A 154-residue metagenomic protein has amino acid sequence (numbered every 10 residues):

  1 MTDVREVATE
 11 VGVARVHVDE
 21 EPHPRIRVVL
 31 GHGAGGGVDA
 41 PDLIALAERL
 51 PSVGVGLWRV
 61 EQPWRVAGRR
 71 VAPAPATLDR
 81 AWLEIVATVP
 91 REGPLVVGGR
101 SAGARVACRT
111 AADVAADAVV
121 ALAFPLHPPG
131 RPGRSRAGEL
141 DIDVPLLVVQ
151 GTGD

Functional and structural regions predicted by a protein language model:
V7-L95: Serine-hydrolase catalytic machinery in alpha/beta-hydrolase-like enzymes
V97-G99, L122: Short beta-strand immediately N-terminal to the catalytic nucleophile in serine-hydrolase-like folds
G99-A107: Gly/Ala-rich beta-loop-alpha elbow adjacent to hydrolase catalytic centers
V106-T110, G130: Hydrolases whose catalytic domains are alpha/beta-hydrolase-1, hotdog thioesterase, or metallo-beta-lactamase-like
V114, A137-D143: Short, conserved loop/helix-junction motifs that constitute active-site signature segments in enzyme catalytic cores
A115-P128: A conserved short beta-strand
P125-E139: Active-site nucleophile elbow and catalytic-triad environment of alpha/beta-hydrolase enzymes
I142-D143, V148-Q150, D154: Short beta-strand/loop motif that positions the catalytic acidic residue of the alpha/beta-hydrolase fold
